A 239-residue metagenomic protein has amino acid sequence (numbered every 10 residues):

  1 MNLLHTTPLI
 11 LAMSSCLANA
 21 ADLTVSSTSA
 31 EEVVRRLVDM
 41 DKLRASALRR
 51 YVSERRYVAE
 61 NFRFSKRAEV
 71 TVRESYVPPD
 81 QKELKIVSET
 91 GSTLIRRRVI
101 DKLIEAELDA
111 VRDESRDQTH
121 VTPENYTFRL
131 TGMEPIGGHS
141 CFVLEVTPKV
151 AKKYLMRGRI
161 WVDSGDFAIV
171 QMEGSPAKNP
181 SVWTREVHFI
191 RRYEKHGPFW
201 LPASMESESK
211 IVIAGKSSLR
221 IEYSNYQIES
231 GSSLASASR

Functional and structural regions predicted by a protein language model:
M1-N2: N-terminal secretory signal peptides that target proteins for export/translocation
T6-S15: Bacterial N-terminal signal peptides
S14, N19-D22: Intrinsically disordered, low-complexity linkers and terminal tails enriched in Pro/Gly and often acidic or mixed-charge
A21-R157, S164-A168, A177-V187, E194-L201 (+1 more regions): Structured extracytoplasmic
